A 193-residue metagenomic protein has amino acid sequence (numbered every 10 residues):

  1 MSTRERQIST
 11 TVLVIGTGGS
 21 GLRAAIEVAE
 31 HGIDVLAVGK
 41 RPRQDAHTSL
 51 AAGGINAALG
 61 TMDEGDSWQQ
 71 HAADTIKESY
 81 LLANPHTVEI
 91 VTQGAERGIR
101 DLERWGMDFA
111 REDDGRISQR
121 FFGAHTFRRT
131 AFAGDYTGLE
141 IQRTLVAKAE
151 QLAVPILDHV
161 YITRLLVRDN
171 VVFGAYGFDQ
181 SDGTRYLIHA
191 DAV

Functional and structural regions predicted by a protein language model:
M1-I15, G19, P155: N-terminal charge/polar-biased segments
T3-R4, K40-T184: Conserved N-terminal/central alpha/beta ligand/cofactor-binding core
Q7-T10, D182-A192: Core beta-strand elements of the Rossmann-like FAD/NAD(P) dinucleotide-binding domain in flavoenzyme oxidoreductases
T11-A37: N-terminal Rossmann-like FAD-binding beta1-loop-alpha1 element of flavoenzymes
L13, R41, V193: Anionic group-transfer/hydrolysis microenvironments
G18, A192-V193: Extracellular/luminal Protease-associated
R23-A25, G60-T61, T130, A190: Residue-level recognition of conserved structural "scaffold" positions that shape functional pockets and channels
G32-R43, A190: Short, hydrophobic/aliphatic alpha-helical segments
